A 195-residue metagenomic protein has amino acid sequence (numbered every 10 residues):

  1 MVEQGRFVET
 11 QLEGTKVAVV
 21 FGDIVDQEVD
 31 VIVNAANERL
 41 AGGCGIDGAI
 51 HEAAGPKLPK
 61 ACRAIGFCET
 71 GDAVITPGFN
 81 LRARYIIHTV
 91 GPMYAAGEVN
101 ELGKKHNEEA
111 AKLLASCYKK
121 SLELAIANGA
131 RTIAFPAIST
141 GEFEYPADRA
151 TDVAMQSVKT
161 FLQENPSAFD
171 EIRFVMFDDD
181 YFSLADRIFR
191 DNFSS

Functional and structural regions predicted by a protein language model:
M1-A127: Glycine-/small-residue-enriched capping loops at alpha/beta junctions
Y94-S195: Phosphate/ribose-phosphate-bearing ligand recognition and processing surfaces, centered on ADP-ribose/NAD(+/P+) systems
